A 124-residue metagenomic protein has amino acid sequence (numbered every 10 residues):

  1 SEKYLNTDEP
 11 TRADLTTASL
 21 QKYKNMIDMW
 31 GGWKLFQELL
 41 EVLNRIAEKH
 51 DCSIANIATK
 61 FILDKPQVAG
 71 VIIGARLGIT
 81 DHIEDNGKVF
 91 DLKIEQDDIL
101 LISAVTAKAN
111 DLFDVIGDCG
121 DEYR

Functional and structural regions predicted by a protein language model:
S1, E38, K60-F61: Hydrophobic, secondary-structure "cap" segments at the distal end of domains
S1-D8: Short, solvent-exposed beta-strand-terminating loops
Y4, I72-A75: Short acidic/histidine-rich active-site segments
D8-R45, K49, D64-G70, H82-R124: Terminal-tail/helix-coil boundary detector
I57: Glycine/threonine-rich phosphate-binding loop and adjacent beta-strand/alpha-helix elements that clamp
